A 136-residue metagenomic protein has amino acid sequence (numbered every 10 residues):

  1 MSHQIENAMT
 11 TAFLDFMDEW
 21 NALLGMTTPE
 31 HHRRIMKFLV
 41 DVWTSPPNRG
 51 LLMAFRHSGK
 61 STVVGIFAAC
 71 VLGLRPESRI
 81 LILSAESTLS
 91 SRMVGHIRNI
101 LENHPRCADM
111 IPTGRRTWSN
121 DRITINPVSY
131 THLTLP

Functional and structural regions predicted by a protein language model:
M1-N48: N-terminal accessory segments
W43, L72-G73: N-terminal cationic-hydrophobic initiation segments that often serve targeting/anchoring roles
L52: Hydrophobic anchor at the beta1->P-loop junction of P-loop NTPases
H57: Walker A (P-loop) phosphate-binding loop of P-loop NTPases
S61-A68: Motif I (Walker A/P-loop) of helicase-class P-loop NTPases
L74-A85: Conserved SF1/SF2 helicase motif Ia
L83-Y130: Conserved nucleotide-state-sensing and coupling region of NTP-binding domains
T131-P136: Conserved small/polar residues in nucleotide/adenosyl-binding loops
